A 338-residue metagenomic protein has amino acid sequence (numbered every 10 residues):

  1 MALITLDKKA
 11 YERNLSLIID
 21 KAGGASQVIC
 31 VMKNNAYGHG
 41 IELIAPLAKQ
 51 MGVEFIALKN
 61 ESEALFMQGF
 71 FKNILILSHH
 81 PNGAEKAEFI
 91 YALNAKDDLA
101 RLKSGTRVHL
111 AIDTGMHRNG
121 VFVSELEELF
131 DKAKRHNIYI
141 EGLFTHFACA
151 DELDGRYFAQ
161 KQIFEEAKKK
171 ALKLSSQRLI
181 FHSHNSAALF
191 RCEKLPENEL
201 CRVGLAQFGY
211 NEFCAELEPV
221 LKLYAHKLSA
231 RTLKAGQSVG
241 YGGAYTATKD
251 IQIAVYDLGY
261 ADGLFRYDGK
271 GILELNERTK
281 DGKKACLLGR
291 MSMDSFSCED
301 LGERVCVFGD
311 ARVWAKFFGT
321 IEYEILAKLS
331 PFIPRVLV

Functional and structural regions predicted by a protein language model:
A2-R13, G24-I180: Active-site-proximal beta-alpha core segment in soluble small-molecule metabolic enzymes
S16, D20-G23, K134-I138, K169-S176 (+3 more regions): Generic secondary-structure signature for well-ordered alpha-helical cores
I76, K227, L287-L288: A structural signal for short, hydrophobic beta-strand segments that form beta-sheets in beta-rich/all-beta domains
A87, T106, L221-L223, Q252-A254 (+1 more regions): A generic structural signal for short beta-strands and their flanking turns/coil linkers
I112-T114, G142-C149, N185, L205 (+4 more regions): Short, structured patches in soluble enzyme cores that scaffold and shape functional sites
H117, A150, F208-Y210, K234-A235 (+1 more regions): Short, acidic Gly/Pro/Ser/Thr-rich loop/turn segments
L153-K249: Anionic-ligand-binding alpha/beta catalytic cores of soluble enzymes and soluble regulatory domains that recognize
T232-V338: C-terminal accessory subdomain/extension
